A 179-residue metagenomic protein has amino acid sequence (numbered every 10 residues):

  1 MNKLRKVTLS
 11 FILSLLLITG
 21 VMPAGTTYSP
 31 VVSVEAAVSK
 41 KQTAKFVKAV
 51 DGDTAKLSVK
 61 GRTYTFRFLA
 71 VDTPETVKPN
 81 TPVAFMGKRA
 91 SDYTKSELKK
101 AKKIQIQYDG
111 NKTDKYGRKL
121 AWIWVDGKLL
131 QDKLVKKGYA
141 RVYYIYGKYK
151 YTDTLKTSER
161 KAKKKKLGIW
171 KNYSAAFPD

Functional and structural regions predicted by a protein language model:
N2-D179: Small beta-barrel nucleic-acid-binding modules, primarily SNase/OB-fold domains and secondarily Tudor-like barrels
